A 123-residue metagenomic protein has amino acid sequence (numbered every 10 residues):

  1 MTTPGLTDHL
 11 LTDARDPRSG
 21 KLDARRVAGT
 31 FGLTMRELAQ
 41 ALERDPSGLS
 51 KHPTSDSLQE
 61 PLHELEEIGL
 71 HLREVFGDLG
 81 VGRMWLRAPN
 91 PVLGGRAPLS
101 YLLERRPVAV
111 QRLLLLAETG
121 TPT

Functional and structural regions predicted by a protein language model:
M1-T123: Non-transmembrane "mature" sequence context
